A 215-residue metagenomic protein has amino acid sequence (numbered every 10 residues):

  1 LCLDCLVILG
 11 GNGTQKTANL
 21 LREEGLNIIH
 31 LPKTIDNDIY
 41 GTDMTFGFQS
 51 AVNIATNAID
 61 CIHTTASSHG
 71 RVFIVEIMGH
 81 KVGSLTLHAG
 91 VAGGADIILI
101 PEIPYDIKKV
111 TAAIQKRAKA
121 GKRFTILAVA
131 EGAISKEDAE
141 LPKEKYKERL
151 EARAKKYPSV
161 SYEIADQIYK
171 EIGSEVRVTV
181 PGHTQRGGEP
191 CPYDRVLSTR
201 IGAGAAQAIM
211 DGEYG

Functional and structural regions predicted by a protein language model:
L1-L26, H30: N-terminal glycine-rich phosphate/adenylate-binding segment common to multiple enzyme folds
C5-L9, A18-L20, F48-H69, E76-S174: Accessory alpha-helical/coil subdomains and C-terminal extensions that flank or cap enzyme catalytic cores
G11-G13, T34-N37, G79-K81, P104-Y105 (+1 more regions): Acidic, glycine-rich active-site loops and adjacent beta-strand->loop/helix elements that engage anionic groups
E24-C61: Glycine/threonine-rich beta-strand-loop-alpha-helix active-site module that forms ligand/phosphate-binding
I28-H30, I74, I98, V176-V178: Conserved beta-strand scaffold positions in the cores of enzyme catalytic domains, especially in NTP/NDP-utilizing
N37-G41, K147-A152, G188-C191: Short beta-alpha connecting loops at secondary-structure transitions that line or flank enzyme active sites
K156-G215: C-terminal non-catalytic interaction/assembly regions of soluble proteins
